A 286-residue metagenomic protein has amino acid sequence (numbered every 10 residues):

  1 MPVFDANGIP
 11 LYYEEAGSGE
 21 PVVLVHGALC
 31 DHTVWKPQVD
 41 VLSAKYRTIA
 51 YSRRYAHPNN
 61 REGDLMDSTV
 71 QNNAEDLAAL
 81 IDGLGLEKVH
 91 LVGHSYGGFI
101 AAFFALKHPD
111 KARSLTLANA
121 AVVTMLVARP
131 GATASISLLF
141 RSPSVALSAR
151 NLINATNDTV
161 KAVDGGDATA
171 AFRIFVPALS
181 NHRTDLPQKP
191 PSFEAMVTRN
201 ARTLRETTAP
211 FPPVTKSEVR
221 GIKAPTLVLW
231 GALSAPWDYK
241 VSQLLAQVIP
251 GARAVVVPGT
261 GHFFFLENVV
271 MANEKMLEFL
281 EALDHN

Functional and structural regions predicted by a protein language model:
D5, I9-M66, L80: Conserved HGGG/HGGXW glycine-rich cap/lid loop of the alpha/beta-hydrolase fold
L24-G27, R53, S95, A120 (+1 more regions): Glycine-rich His-Gly loop
D40, I49-Y96, K107, E274: Active-site loop/oxyanion-hole signature of alpha/beta-hydrolase fold enzymes
I100-F104: Hydrolases whose catalytic domains are alpha/beta-hydrolase-1, hotdog thioesterase, or metallo-beta-lactamase-like
L106, R113-T159: Flexible "cap/lid" loop of the alpha/beta hydrolase fold
R150-R205: Conserved alpha/beta-hydrolase catalytic His-Asp/Glu region
L186-Q247: Conserved serine/cysteine hydrolase catalytic core
G251-N286: Catalytic active-site module of serine/aspartate enzymes centered on a nucleophile-bearing elbow/loop
